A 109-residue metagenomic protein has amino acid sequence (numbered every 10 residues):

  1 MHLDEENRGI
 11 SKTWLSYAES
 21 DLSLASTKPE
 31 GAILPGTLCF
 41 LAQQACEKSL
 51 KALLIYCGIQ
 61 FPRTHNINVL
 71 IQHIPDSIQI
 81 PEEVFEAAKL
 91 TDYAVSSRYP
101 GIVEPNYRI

Functional and structural regions predicted by a protein language model:
M1-I109: Terminal alpha-helical segments
